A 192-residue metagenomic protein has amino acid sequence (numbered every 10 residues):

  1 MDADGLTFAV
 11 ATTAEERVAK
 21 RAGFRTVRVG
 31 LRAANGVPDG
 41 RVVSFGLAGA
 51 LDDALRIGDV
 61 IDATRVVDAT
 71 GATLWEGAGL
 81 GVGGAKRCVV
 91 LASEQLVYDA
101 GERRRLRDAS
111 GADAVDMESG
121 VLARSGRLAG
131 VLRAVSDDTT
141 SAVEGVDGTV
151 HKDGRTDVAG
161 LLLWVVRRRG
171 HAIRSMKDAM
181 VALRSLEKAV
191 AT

Functional and structural regions predicted by a protein language model:
D2-T192: Glycine-rich phosphate- or other oxyanion-binding loops that anchor nucleotides, phosphorylated ligands
